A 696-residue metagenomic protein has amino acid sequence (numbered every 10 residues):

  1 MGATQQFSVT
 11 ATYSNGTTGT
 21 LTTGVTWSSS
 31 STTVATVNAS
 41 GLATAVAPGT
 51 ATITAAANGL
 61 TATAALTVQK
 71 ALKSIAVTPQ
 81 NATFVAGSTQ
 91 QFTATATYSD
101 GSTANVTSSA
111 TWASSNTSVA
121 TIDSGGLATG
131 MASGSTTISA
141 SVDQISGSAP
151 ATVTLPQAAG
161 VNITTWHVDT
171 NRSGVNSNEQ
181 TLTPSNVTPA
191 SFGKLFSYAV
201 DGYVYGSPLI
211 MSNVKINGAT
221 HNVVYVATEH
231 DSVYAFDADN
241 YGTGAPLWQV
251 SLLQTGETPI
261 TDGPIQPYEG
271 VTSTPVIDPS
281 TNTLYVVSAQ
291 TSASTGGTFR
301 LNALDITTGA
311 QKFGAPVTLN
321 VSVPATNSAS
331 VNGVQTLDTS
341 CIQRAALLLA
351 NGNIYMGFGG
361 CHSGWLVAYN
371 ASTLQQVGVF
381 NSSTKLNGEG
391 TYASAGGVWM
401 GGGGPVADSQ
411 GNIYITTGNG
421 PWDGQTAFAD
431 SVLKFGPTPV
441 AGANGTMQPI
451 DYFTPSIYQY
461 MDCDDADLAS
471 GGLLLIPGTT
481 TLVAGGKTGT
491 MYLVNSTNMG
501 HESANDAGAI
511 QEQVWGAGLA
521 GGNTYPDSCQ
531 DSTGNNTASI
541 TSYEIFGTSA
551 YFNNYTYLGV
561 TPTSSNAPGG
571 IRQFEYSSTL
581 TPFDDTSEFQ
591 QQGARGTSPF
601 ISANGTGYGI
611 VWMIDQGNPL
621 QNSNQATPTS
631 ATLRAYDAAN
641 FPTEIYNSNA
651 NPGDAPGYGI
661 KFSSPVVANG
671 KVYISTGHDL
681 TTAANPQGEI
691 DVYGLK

Functional and structural regions predicted by a protein language model:
M1-A159: Extracytoplasmic soluble-region selector
N15-T17, S31-T33, G59, D100-S102 (+10 more regions): Solvent-exposed strand-loop boundary residues in beta-sheet-rich modules
L21, V106, L195, P246-Q249 (+5 more regions): Local beta-strand/beta-hairpin segments that build beta-sheet-rich folds
A43, A82-F84, A128, F196 (+6 more regions): Outer-membrane beta-barrel proteins
A159-G436, M447-G500, F546-T563, G569-F574 (+6 more regions): Mobile, glycine-rich extracellular loop/lid and propeptide segments that shape or gate substrate/ligand access
I457, A517-N535, I540-I545, E588-S598 (+1 more regions): Conserved blade-ending motifs and adjacent loop-strand segments that build the rim/top face of beta-propeller domains
M491-Q590: A glycine- and small/hydrophobic-rich beta-loop-beta segment that serves as a flexible "lid/hinge" or phosphate-binding
N505, E512-W515, A520-P526, V611 (+1 more regions): Extended hydrophobic/aromatic segments used for targeting, binding, or gating
